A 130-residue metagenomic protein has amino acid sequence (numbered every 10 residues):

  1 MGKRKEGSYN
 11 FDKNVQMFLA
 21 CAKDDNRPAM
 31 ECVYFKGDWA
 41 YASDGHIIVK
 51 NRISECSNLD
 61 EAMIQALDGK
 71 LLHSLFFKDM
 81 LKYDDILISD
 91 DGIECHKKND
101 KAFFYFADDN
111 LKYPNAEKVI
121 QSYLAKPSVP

Functional and structural regions predicted by a protein language model:
M1-P130: Extended macromolecule-engaging scaffold surfaces, prototypically the DNA polymerase sliding clamp/PCNA/9-1-1 ring
